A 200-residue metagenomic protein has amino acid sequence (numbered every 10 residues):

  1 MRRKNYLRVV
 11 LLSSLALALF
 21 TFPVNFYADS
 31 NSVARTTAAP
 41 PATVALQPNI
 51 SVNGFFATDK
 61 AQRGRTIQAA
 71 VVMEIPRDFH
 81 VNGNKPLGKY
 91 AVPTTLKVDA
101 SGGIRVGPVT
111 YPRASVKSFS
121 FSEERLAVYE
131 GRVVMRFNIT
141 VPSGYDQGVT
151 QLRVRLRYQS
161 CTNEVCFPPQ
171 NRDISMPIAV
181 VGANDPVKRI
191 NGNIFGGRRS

Functional and structural regions predicted by a protein language model:
M1-Y6: N-terminal secretory signal peptides that target proteins for export/translocation
V10-N25: Bacterial N-terminal signal peptides
F26-S200: Extracellular/lumen-exposed scaffold segments
